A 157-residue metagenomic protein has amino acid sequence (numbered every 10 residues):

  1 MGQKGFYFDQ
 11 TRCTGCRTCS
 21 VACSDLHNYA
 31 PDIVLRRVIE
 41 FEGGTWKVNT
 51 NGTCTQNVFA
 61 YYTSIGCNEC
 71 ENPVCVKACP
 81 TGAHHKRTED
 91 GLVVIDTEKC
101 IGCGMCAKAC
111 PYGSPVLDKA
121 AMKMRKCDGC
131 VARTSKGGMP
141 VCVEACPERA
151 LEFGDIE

Functional and structural regions predicted by a protein language model:
M1-E157: Non-ligating segments of multi-cofactor redox enzymes
